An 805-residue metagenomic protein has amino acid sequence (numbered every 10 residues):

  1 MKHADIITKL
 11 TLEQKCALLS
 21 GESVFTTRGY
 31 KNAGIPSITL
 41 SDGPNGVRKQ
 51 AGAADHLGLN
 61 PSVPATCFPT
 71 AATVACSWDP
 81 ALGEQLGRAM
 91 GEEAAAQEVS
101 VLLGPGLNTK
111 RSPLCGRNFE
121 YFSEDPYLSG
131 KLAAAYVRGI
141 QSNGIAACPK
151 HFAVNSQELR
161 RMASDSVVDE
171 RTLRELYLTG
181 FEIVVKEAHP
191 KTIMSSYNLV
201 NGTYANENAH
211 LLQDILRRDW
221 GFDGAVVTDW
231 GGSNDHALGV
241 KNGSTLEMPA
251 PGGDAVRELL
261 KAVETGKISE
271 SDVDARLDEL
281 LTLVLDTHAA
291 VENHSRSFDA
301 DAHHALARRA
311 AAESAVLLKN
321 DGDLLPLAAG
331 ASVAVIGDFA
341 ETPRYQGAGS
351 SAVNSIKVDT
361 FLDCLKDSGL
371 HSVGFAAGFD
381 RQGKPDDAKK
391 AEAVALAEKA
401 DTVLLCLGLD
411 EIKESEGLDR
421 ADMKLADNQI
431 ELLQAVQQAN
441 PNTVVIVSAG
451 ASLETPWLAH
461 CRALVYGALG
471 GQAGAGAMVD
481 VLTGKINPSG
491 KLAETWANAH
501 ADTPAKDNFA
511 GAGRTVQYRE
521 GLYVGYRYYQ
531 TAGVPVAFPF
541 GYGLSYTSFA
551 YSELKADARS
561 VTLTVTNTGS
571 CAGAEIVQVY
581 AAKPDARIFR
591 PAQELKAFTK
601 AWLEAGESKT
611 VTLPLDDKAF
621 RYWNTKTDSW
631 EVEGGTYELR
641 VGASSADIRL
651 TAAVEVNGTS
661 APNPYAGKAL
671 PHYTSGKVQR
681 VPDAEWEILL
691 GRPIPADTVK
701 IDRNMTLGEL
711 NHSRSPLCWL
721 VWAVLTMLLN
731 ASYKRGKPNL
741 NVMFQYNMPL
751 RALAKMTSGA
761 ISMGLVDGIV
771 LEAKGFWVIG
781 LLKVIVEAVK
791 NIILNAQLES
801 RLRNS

Functional and structural regions predicted by a protein language model:
M1-Y622, T636-V641, S645, G780 (+2 more regions): Glycoside hydrolase catalytic-domain context in secreted enzymes
G46, D367, G484, D502 (+12 more regions): A generic signature of intrinsically disordered, low-complexity regions enriched in glycine/proline and charged/polar
D617-P664: Terminal connector regions
A652-W722: Charged, amphipathic alpha-helical linkers/stalks
N711, C718-G736, T757: N-terminal, non-catalytic alpha-helical interaction modules of very large eukaryotic scaffold proteins
G736-S805: C-terminal non-catalytic accessory extensions
